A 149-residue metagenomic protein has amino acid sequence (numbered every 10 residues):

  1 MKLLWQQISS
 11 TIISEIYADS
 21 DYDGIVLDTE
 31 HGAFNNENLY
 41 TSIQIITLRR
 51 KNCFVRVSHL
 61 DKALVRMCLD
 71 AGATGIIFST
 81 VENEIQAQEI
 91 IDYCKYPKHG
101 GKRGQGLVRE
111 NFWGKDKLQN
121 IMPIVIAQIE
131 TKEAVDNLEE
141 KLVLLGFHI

Functional and structural regions predicted by a protein language model:
M1-L60, E82, G146: Conserved N-terminal beta1-alpha1 strand-loop-helix module at the mouth
S14, L39, I43, V65 (+2 more regions): Generic hydrophobic/aromatic pocket-lining and core-packing "Φ" positions
A18-D19, L69, L142-V143: Non-catalytic positions within long, well-ordered alpha-helices that form the structural scaffold/packing of enzyme
D21-G24, G32, G72-G75, G100-G104: Glycine-centered flexibility sites
V26, L48, D70, I121-M122: General secondary-structure edge motif
T41-I43, L69-A71, I91-C94: Short low-complexity, flexible loop/linker segments enriched in glycine and/or proline with clustered acidic
V55-F78: Hydrophobic/aromatic-rich structural module bridging two neighboring secondary-structure elements via a short loop
A63, G75-I149: Conserved anion-binding
